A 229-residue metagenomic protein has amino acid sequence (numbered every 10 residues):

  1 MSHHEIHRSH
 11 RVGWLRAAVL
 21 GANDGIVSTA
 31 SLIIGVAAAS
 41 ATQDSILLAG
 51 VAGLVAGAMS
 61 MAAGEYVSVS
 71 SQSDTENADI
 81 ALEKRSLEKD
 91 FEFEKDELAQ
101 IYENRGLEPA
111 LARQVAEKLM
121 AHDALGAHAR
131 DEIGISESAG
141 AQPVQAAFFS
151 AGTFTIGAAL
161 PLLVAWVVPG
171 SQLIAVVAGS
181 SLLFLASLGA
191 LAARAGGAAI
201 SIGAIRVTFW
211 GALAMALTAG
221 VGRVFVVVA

Functional and structural regions predicted by a protein language model:
M1-S68: Internal alpha-helical transmembrane segments
M1-W14, V69-A151: Cytosol/matrix-facing amphipathic helices and coiled-coil assembly/linker segments of eukaryotic membrane proteins
H10-G21, Q43-V51, L111, P143-F148 (+2 more regions): The feature identifies polytopic integral membrane transport proteins across all domains of life
W14-L32, E137-V164: Transmembrane alpha-helical segments and their cytosolic interface motifs in multi-pass membrane proteins
S171-F184: Structural signature of hydrophobic alpha-helical transmembrane segments
S187-A212: Interfacial loop-to-transmembrane junctions
A219-A229: Juxtamembrane boundary at the C-terminal end of a transmembrane helix
